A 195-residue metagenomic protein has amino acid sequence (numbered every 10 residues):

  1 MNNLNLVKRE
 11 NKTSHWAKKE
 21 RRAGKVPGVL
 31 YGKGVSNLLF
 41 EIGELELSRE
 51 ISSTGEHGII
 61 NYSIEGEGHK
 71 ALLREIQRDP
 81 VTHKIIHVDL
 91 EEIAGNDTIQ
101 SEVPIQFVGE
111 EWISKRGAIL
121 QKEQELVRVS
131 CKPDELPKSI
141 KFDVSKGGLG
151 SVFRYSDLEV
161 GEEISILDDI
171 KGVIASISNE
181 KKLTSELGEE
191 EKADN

Functional and structural regions predicted by a protein language model:
M1-N195: Acidic, negatively charged sequence tracts
